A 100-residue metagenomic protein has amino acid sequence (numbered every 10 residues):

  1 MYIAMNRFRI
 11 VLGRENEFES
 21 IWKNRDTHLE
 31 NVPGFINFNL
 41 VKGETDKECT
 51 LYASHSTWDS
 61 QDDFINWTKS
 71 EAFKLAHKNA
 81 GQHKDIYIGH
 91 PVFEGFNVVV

Functional and structural regions predicted by a protein language model:
M1-Y2, V100: Absolute protein N-terminus
I3-R9, N39-S70: Short, well-ordered beta-strand segments in beta-rich or mixed alpha/beta enzyme and ligand-binding folds
I10-F18: Short, surface-exposed ligand-recognition loops at beta-strand->loop->(often short) alpha-helix junctions that present
E17-S20, T68: Generic recognition of short, well-ordered alpha-helical segments
W22, D26: Short amphipathic alpha-helical/adjacent loop interface patches that line ligand and macromolecule-binding sites
H28-I36, T57-E94: An amphipathic, aromatic/His-enriched active-site/gating alpha helix that lines ligand/cofactor pockets
V41, E94-F96: Solvent-exposed beta-strand sheet faces enriched in polar/charged residues
